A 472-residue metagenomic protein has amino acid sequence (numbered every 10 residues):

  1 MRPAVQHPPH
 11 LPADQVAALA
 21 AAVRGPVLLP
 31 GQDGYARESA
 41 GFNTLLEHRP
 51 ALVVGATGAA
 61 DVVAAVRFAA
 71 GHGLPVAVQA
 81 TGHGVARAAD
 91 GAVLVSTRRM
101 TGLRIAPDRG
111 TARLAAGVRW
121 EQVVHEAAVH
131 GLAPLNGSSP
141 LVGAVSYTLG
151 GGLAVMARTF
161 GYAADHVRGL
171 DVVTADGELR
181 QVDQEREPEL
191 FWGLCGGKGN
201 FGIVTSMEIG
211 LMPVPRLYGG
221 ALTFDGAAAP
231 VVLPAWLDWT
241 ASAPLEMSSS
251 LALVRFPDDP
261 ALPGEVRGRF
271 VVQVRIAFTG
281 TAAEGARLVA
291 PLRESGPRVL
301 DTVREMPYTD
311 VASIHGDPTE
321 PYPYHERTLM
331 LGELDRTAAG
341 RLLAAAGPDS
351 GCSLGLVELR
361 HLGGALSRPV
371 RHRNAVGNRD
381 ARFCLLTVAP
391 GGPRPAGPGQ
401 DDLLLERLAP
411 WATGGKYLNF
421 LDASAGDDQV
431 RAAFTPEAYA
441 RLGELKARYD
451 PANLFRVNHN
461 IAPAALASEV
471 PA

Functional and structural regions predicted by a protein language model:
M1-A472: Soluble FAD-dependent oxygen oxidases
